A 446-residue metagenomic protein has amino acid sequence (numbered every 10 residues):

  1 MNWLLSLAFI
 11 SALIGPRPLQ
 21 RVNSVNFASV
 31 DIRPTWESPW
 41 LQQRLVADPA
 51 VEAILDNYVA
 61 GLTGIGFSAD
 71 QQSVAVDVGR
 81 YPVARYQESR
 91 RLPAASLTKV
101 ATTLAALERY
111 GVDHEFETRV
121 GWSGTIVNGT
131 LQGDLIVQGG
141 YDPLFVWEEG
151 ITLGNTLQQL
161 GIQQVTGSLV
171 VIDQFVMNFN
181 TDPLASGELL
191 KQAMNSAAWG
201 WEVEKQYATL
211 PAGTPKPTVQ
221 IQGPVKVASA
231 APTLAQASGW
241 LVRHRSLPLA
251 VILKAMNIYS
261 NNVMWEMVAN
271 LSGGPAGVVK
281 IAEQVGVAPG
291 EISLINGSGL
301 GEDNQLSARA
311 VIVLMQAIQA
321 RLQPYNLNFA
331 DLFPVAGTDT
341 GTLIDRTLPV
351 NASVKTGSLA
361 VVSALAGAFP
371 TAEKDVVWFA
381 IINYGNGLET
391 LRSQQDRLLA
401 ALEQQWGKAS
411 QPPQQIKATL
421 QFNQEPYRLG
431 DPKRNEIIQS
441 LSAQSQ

Functional and structural regions predicted by a protein language model:
M1-V22: Gram-negative bacterial Sec-dependent N-terminal signal peptides
R21-R91, G154-Q159: Beta-lactamase-like hydrolase cores
P39-P49, R85-A94, L135-L144, S238-R243 (+6 more regions): Second-shell loop/turn segments in exported
A94-D113, L169, M256, F379: Active-site SXXK
E108-S123, Y325-A330: Short, well-structured active-site flanking segments
W122-Q174: Active-site-adjacent, His/Asp/Glu-enriched structural segments that form or flank metal-binding and acid/base networks
F175, D182-L332, D339, E373: A small/polar active-site loop signature that marks catalytic segments
S272-Q446: Small-residue-rich helix-loop
